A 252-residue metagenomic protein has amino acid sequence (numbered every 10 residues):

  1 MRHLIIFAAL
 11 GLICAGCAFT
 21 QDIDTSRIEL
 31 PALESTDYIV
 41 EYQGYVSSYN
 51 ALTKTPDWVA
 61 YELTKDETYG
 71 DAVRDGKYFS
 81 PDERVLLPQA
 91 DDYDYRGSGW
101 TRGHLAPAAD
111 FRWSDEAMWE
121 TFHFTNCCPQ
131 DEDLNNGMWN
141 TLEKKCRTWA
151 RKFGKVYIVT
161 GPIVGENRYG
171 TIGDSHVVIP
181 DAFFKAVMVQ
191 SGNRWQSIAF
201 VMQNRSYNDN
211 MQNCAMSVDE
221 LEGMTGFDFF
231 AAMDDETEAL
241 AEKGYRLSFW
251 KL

Functional and structural regions predicted by a protein language model:
M1-L4: Positively charged n-region of N-terminal signal peptides that target proteins for export
F7-A15: Bacterial N-terminal signal peptides
G16-L252: Domain-level detector for secreted/extracellular nuclease and nuclease-toxin modules, and for the ENPP-like C-terminal
